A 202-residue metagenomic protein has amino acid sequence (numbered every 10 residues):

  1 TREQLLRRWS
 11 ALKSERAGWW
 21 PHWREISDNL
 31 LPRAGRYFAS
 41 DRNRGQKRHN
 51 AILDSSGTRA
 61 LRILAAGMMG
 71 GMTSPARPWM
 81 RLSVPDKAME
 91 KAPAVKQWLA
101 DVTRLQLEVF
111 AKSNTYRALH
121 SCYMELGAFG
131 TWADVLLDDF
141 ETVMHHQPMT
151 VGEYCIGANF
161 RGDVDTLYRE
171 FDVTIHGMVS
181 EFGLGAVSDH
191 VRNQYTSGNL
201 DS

Functional and structural regions predicted by a protein language model:
T1-D201: Extended, helix-rich architectural segments
